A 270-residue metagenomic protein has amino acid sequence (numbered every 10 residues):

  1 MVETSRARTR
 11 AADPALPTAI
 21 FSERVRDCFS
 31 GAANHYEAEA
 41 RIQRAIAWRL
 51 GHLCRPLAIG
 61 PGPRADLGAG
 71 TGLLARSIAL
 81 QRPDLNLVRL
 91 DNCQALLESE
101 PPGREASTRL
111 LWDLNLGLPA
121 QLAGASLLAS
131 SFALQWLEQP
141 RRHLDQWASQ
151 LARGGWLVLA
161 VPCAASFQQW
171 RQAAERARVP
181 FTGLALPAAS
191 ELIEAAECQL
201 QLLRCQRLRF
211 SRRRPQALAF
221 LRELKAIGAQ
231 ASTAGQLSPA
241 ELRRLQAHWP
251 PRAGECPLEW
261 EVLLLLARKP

Functional and structural regions predicted by a protein language model:
M1-A33: N-terminal, positively charged/glycine-rich alpha-helical extensions of SAM-dependent methyltransferases
R41-P61: Conserved alpha-helix/loop element of class I SAM-dependent methyltransferases that forms part of the SAM/SAH-binding
R64-P119: Class I SAM-dependent methyltransferase SAM/SAH-binding core
T71, R204-P270: Conserved Class I S-adenosyl-L-methionine
L118-L128: A short acidic, Gly/Pro-enriched loop at the edge of an enzyme's catalytic core that lines a small-molecule cofactor
S126-P140: A short SAM/SAH-binding and catalytic strip from SAM-dependent methyltransferases
R141-W156: A short glycine-rich, Lys/Arg-flanked "PGG" loop and its adjoining helix->strand segment in the class I
G154-Q216, Q230-P239: Conserved catalytic/acceptor-binding region of the Class I
